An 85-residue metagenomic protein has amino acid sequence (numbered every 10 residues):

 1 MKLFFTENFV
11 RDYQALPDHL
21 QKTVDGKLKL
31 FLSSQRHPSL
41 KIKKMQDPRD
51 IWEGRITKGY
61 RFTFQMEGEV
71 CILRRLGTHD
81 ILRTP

Functional and structural regions predicted by a protein language model:
K2, E7, R11, D18-K22 (+1 more regions): Enriched for short, Lys/Arg-rich terminal
F5, A15, K43-Q46: Generic hydrophobic alpha-helical membrane-segment signal
Y13, L28: Short amphipathic alpha-helical/adjacent loop interface patches that line ligand and macromolecule-binding sites
A15-D18, S33: Residues in soluble alpha-helical coiled-coils and helical-bundle/repeat scaffolds
D25: Short amphipathic alpha-helical segment that frequently serves as the phosphate-/nucleotide-binding helix
K29-G54: A short, surface-exposed loop/turn module that caps and links secondary-structure elements
